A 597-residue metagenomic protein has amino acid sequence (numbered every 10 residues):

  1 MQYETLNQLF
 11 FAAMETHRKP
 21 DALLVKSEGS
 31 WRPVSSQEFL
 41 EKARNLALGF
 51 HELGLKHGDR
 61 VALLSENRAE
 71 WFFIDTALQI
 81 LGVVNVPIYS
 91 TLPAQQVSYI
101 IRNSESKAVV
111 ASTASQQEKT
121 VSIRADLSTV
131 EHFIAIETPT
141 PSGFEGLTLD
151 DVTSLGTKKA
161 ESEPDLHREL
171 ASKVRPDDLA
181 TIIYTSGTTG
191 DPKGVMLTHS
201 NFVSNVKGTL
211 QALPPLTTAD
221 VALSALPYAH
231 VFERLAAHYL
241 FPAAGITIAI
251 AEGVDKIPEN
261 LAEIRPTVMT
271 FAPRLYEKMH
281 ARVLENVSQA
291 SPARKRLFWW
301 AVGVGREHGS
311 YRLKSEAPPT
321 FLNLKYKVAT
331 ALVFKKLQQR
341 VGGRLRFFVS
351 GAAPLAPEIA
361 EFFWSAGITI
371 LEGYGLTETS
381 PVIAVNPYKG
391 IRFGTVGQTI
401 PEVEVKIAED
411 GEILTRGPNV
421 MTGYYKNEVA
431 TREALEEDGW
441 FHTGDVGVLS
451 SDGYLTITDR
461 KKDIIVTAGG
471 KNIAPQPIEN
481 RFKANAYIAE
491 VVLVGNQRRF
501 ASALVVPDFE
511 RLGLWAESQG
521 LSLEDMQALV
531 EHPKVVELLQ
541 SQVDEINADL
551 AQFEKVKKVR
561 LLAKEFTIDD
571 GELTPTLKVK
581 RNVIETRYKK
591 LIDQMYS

Functional and structural regions predicted by a protein language model:
Q2, A22-T76, P93-S98, T148-G156 (+1 more regions): Conserved AMP-binding/adenylate-forming core of the ANL superfamily
F10-F11, L53, I80-L155, L538 (+1 more regions): Structural core segment of the AMP-binding/adenylate-forming
R18-D21, A135, T157-Y184, D191 (+1 more regions): Conserved pre-ATP/AMP-binding loop-to-beta segment of ANL
P33-Q37, K173, A180-V206: Conserved AMP-binding A3 loop
S115-P176, V283-K336: ANL superfamily adenylate-forming
V203-S224, Y228-F334, R344: Conserved AMP-binding/adenylation subdomain of ANL enzymes
T399-T467, A484: Conserved ATP-binding/catalytic segment of the ANL
E490, V536, Q540-S597: Conserved C-terminal "lid"/linker of ANL adenylate-forming enzymes
